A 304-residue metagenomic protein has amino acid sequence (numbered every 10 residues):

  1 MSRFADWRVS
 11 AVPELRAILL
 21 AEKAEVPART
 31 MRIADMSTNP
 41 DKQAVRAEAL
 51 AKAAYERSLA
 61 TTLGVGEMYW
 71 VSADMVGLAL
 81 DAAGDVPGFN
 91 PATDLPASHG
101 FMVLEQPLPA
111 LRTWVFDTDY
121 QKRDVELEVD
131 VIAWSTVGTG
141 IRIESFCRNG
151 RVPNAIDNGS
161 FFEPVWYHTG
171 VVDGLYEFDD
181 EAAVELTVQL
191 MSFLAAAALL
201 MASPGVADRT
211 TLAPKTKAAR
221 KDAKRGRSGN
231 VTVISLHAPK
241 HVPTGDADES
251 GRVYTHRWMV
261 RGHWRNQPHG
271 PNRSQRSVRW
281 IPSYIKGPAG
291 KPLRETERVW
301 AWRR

Functional and structural regions predicted by a protein language model:
M1-P239: Intrinsically disordered, low-complexity regulatory segments
T210-R304: Arg/Lys-rich, low-complexity, intrinsically disordered basic segments
